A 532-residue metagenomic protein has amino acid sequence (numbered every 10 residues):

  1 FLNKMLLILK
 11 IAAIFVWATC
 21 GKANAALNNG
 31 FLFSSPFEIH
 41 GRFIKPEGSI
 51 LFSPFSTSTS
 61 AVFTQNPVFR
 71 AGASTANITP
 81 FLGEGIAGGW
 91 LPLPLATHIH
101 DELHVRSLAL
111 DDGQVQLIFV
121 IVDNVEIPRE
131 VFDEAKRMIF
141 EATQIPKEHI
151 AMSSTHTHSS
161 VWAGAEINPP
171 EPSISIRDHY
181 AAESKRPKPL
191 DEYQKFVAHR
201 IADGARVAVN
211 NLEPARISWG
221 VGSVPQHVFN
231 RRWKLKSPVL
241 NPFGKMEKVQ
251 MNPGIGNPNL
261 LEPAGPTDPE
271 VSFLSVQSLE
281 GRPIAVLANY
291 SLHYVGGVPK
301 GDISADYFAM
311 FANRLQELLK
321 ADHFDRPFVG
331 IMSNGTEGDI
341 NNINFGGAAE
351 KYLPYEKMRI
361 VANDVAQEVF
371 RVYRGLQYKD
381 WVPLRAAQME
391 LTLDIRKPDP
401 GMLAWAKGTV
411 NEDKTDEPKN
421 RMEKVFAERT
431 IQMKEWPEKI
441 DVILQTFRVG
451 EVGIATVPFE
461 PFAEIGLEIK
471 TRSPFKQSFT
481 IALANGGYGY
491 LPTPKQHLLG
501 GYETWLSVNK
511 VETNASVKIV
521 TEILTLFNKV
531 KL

Functional and structural regions predicted by a protein language model:
K4-I11, K45-I50: Sec-dependent signal peptide recognition, specifically the positively charged N-region followed immediately by
A23-A25, T64: Boundary at the C-terminal end of the N-terminal hydrophobic targeting segment
H40: Short Gly/Ser/Thr- and charged-rich N-terminal loops/segments that act as flexible capping/hinge elements
F63-F328, S333-T336, I343-G346, L353-I360 (+2 more regions): Conserved beta-alpha junction segments in alpha/beta enzyme cores
